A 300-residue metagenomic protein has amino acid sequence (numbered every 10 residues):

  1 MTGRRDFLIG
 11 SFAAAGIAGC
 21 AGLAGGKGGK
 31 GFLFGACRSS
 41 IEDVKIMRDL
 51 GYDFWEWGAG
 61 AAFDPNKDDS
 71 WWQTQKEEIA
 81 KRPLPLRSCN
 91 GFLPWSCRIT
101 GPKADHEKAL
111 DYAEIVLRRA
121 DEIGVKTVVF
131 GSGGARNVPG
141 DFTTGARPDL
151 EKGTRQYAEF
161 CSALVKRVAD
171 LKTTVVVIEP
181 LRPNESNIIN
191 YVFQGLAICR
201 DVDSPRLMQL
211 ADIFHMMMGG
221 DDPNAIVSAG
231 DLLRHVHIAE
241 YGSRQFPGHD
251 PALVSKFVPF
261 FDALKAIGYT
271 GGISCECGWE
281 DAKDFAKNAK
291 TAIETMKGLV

Functional and structural regions predicted by a protein language model:
T2-G16, C20-L33, S40-D49, G124-K126 (+2 more regions): Histidine-acidic metal/acid-base catalytic patches
S40, A59-A61, F92-W95, G134-R136 (+4 more regions): Active-site-proximal loop/turn and secondary-structure-junction residues that shape catalytic pockets, frequently
D53-F54, P85, K126, T174-V175 (+1 more regions): Residue-level detector of anion-binding/catalytic polar loops
G58-K76: Glycine-rich, proline-tolerant flexible connector loops at the mouths of alpha/beta enzymes
I79, P83-G101: Mid-chain, structured segments of secreted extracytoplasmic proteins
R98-M208, K287: Active-site acidic/histidine proton-transfer and metal-coordination neighborhood in alpha/beta enzyme cores
